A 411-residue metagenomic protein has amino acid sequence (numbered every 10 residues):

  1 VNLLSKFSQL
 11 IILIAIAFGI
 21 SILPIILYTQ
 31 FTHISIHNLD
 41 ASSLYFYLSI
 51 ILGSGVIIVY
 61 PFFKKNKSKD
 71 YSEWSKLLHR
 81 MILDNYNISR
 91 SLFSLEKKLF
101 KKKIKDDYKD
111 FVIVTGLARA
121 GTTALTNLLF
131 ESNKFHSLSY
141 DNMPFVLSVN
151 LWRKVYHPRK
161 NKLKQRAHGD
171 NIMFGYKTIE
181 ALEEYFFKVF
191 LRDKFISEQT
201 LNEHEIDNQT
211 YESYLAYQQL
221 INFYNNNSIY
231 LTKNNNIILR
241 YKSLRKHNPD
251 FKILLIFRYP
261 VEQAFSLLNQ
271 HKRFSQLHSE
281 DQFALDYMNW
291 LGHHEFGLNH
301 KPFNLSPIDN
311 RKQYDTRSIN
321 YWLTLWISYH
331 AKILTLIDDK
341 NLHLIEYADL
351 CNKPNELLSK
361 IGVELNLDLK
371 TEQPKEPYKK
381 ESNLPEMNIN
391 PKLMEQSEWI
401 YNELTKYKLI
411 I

Functional and structural regions predicted by a protein language model:
V1-F18: Juxtamembrane interface helix immediately N-terminal to a transmembrane segment
T29-S42: Membrane-interfacial hairpin junctions
S43-V59: Canonical hydrophobic alpha-helical transmembrane segment
S54, F62-D106, L268, S275-I411: PAPS-dependent sulfotransferases, especially Golgi type II membrane carbohydrate sulfotransferases
V114: Hydrophobic anchor at the beta1->P-loop junction of P-loop NTPases
A124-K134: A conserved segment at the C-terminal end of the G1
D141-L231, H300-P302: PAPS-dependent sulfation machinery
K233-N234, L244-N269: Conserved phosphate-donor/acceptor-positioning beta-strand/loop module used by diverse small-molecule
